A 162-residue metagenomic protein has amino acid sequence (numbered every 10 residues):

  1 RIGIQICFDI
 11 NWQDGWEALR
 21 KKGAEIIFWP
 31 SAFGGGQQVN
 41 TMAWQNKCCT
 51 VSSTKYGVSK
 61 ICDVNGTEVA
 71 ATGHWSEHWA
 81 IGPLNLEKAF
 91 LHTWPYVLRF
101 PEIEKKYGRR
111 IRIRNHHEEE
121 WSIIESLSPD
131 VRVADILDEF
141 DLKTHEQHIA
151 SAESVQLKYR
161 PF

Functional and structural regions predicted by a protein language model:
R1-G3: Beta-strand-turn-beta hairpins that frame and shape the catalytic cleft of phosphate-ester-processing enzymes
C7: Active-site beta-loop-alpha junctions enriched in small/polar residues
I10-I111: CN hydrolase (nitrilase-like) catalytic-core segments centered on the catalytic cysteine and neighboring Lys/Glu
A89-F162: A short C-terminal boundary segment appended to hydrolase-like catalytic domains
